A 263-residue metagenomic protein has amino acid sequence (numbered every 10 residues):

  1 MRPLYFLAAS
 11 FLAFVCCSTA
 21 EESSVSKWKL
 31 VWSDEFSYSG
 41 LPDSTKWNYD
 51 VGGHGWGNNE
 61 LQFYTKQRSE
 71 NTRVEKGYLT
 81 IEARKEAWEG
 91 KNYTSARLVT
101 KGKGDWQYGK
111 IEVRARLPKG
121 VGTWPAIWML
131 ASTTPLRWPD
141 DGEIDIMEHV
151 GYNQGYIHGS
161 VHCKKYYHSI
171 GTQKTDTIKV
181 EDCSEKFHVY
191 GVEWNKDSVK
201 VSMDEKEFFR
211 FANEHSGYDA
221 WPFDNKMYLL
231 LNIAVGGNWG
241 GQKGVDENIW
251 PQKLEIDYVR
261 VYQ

Functional and structural regions predicted by a protein language model:
M1-S24: Bacterial Sec-dependent N-terminal signal peptides
S18-Q263: GH16 jelly-roll
